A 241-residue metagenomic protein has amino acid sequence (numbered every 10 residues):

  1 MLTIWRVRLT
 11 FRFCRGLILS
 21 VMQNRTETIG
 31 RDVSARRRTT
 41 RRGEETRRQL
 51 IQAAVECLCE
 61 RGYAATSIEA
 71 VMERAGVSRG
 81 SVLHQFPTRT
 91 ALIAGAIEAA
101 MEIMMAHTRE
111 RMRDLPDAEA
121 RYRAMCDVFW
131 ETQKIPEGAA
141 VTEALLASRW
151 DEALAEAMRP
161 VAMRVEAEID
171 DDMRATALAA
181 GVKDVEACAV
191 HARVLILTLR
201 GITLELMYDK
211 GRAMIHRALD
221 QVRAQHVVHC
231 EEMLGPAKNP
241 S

Functional and structural regions predicted by a protein language model:
L2-R61, A65-V77, T90-A94, A99 (+1 more regions): Basic, helix-initiating cap at the start of DNA-binding domains
Q49, A53-E60, H107-R111, A140 (+2 more regions): Solvent-exposed, amphipathic alpha-helical segments
G80: Key DNA-contact positions within bacterial/archaeal DNA-binding proteins
L83-F86, T90: A short His-aromatic
A91, G95-E98, A106-G138, C188-L195: Hydrophobic alpha-helical connector segments
M105-E110, E131-T142, E152-A179, V190 (+1 more regions): Amphipathic alpha-helical packing segments from all-alpha helical-bundle domains
L154-R159, T176-S241: Hydrophobic/aromatic-rich alpha-helical bundle segments in the mid-to-C-terminal region
